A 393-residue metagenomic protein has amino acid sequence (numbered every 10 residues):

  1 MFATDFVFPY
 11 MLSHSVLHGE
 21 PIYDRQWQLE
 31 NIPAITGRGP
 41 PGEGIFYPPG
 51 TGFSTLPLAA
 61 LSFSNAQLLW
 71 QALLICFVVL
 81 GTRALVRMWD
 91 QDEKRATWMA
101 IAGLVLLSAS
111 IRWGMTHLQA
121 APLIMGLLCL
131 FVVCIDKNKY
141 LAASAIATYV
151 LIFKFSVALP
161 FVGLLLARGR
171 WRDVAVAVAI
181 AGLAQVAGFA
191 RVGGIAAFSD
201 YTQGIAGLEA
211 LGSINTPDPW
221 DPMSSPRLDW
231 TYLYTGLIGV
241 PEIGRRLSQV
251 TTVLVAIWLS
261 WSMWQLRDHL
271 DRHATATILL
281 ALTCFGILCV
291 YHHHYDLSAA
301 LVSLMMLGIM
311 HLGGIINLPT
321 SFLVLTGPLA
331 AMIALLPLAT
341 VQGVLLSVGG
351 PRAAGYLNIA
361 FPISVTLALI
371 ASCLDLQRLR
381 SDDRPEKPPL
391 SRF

Functional and structural regions predicted by a protein language model:
M1-A143, L165-L297, L301, P388-F393: Primarily membrane-embedded glycan-assembly and transfer machineries that use lipid-linked glycans
Y47-P48, L56, A121, K154 (+4 more regions): Hydrophobic alpha-helix-in-membranes signature
V78, Y149-L166: Long, hydrophobic, well-ordered secondary-structure blocks that form the structural core and pocket-lining surfaces
I152-F155, L183-A187, A330-L335: Membrane-embedded alpha-helical segments of transport systems, primarily multispan ion/solute transporters
G308-F393: Aromatic-enriched
